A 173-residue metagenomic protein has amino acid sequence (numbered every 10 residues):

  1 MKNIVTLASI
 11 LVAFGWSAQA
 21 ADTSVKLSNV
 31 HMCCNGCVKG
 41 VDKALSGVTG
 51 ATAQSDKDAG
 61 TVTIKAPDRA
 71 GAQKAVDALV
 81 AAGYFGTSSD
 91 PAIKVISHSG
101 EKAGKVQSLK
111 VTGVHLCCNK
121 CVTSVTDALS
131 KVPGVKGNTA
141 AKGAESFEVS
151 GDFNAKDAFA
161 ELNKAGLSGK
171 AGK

Functional and structural regions predicted by a protein language model:
K2-V5, A21-K173: Flexible metal-binding regulatory segments at protein termini and peripheral loops
I4-F14: Sec-dependent N-terminal signal peptides
F14-A20: Sec/Tat signal peptide C-region and signal peptidase I cleavage site
